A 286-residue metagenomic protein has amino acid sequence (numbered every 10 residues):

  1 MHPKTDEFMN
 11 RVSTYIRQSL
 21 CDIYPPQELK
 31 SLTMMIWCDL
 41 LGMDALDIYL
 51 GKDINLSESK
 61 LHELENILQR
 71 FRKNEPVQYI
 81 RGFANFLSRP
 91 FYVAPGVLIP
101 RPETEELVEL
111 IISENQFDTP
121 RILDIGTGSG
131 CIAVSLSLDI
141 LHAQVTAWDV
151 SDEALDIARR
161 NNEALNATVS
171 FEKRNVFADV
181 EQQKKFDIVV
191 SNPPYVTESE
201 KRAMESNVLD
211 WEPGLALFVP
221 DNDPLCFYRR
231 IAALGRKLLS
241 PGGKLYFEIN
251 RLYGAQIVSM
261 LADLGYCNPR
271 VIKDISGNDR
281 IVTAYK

Functional and structural regions predicted by a protein language model:
H2, D6, S57-L61, L98-P102 (+3 more regions): Short, solvent-exposed loop/helix junctions and linker helices that flank or host conserved functional motifs
H2-A84: N-terminal auxiliary segments of SAM/dcSAM-dependent transferases
Y15, M35, E63-N66, E106 (+5 more regions): Alpha-helical elements of Rossmann-like donor-binding domains used by nucleotide-donor carbohydrate transfer enzymes
L40, D44, K52, F71 (+5 more regions): A general structural signal marking secondary-structure boundaries and capping sites
M43, G51, E75, R81 (+6 more regions): Residue-level signal for pocket-adjacent positions within structured domains
L50-K52, E63-L141, V145-I157, T283: SAM-dependent Rossmann-like transferase core, predominantly class I methyltransferases with a strong bias toward
A143-Q144, W148-K286: S-adenosylmethionine
